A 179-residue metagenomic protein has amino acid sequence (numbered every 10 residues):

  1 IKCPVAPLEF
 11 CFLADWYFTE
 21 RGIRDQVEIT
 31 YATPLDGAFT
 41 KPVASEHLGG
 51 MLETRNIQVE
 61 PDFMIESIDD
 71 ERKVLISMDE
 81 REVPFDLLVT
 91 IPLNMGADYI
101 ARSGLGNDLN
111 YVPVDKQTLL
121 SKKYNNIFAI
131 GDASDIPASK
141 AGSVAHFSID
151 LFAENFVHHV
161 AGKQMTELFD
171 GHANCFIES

Functional and structural regions predicted by a protein language model:
I1, P34-G37, A133-P137: A short, flexible beta-alpha/helix-coil linker loop
I1-Q26: Rossmann-like NAD(P)H-binding beta-loop-alpha module
P4-P7, T40-V43, S139-S143: Short, solvent-exposed loop/turn segments at secondary-structure boundaries
C11-D15, D150-V157: Predominant activation on well-ordered alpha-helical scaffold segments within soluble catalytic domains
T19-Y111, Q164: A Rossmann-like FAD-binding core segment of flavoenzymes
I23-D25, L120-S121, F169: Solvent-exposed alpha-helices and their adjacent loops that cap or buttress functional pockets in soluble metabolic
E82-D150, V157: FAD-site-proximal beta/loop scaffold in flavoenzymes
A153-S179: C-terminal, flexible cofactor-proximal segment of oxidoreductases
